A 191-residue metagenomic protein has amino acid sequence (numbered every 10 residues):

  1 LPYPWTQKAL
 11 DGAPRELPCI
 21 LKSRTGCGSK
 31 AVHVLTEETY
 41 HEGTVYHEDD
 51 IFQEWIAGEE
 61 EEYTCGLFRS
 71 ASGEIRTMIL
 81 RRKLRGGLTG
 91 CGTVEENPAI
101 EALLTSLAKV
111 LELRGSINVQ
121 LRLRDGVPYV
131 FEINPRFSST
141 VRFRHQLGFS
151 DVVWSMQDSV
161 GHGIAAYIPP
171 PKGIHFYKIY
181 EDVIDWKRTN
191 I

Functional and structural regions predicted by a protein language model:
L1-H33: A conserved helix-loop-beta module that forms one wall/lid of the active-site cleft in ATP-utilizing catalytic domains
A13-R15, C27, H47, E60 (+2 more regions): A generic fold-level signal
E16-P18, E62-T64, S116-N118: Broad gene-expression machinery/nucleic-acid interaction feature
G26-C27, L84-L88, R136-S139: A short, flexible beta-alpha/helix-coil linker loop
S29, G73, S139-V141: Residue-level signal for secondary-structure boundary sites
V32-E112, R122-L123, V127-Y129: Phosphate-binding site of ATP-dependent enzymes
E95-I191: ATP-dependent carboxylate activation and anion-phosphoryl transfer catalytic cores that bind Mg-ATP to form
